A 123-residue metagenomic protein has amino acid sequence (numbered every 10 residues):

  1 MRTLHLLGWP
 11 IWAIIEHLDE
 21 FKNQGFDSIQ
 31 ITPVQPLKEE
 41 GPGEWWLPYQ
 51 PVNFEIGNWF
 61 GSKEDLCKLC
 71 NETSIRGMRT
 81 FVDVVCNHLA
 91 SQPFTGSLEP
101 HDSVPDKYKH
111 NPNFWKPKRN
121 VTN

Functional and structural regions predicted by a protein language model:
M1-E16, Q24-N123: Substrate-binding/active-site clefts of carbohydrate-active enzymes
